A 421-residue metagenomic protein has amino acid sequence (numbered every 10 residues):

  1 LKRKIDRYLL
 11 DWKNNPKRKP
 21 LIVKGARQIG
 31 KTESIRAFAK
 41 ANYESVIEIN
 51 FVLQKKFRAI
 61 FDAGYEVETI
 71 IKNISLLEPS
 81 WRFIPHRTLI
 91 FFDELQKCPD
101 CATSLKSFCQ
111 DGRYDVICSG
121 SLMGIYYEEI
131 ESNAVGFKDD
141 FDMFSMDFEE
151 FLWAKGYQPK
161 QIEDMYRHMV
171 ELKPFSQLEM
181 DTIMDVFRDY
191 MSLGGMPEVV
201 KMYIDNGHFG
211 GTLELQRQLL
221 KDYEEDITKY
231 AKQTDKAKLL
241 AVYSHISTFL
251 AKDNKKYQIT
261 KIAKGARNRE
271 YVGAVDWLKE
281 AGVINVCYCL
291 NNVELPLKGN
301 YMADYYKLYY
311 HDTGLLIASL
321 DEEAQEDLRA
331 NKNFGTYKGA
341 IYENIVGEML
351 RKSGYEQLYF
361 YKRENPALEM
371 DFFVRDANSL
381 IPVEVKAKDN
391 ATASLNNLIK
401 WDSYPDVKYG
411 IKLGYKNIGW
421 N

Functional and structural regions predicted by a protein language model:
K2, K13-L21, Q28, A37-A41 (+1 more regions): A cross-kingdom feature that marks ATP-driven nucleic-acid transaction machinery
K31: Conserved lysine of the Walker
N42-F57: Conserved catalytic segments around the Walker B and adjacent sensor/switch elements of P-loop NTPase domains
L53-H86: Short glycine-rich substrate-engagement loop in P-loop NTPases that contacts/grips substrate
R82-C101: Conserved P-loop NTPase "ATPase switch" module shared by AAA+ and STAND
S107, G124-D140, L152-Y157: Short regulatory helix/loop adjacent to the ATP-binding pocket of P-loop NTPases
D115-S121, D142: Structural recognition of the conserved hydrophobic beta-strand(s) that form the central parallel beta-sheet of P-loop
G156-I345, R351, Y359-N365: Interdomain hinge/linker elements that couple catalytic modules in large macromolecular machines
